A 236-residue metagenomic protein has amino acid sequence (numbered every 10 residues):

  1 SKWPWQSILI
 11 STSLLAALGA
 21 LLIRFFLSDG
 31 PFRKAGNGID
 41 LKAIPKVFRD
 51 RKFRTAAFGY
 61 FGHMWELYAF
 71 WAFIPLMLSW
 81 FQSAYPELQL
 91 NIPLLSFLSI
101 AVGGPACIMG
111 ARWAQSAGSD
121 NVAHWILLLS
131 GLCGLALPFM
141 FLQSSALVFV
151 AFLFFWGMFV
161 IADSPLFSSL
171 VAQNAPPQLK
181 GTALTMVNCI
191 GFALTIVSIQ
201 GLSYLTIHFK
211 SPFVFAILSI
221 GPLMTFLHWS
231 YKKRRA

Functional and structural regions predicted by a protein language model:
K2-S13, E87-Q89, G201-P222: A membrane-interface helix-boundary motif in multi-pass transporters
S13-R33, T225-K232: C-terminal membrane-cytosol helix-exit motif in multi-pass small-molecule transporters
S28-F58: Juxtamembrane intracellular "pre-TM" segments in multi-pass secondary transporters
K52-G104: Extracytoplasmic gate region of multi-pass secondary transporters
I100-I108, T195-I196: Residue-level signature of mid-helix packing/kink "hotspots" within the transmembrane helices of 12-pass Major
A106-S119, T206-I207: Helix-to-loop junctions at the C-terminal end of transmembrane segments in multipass secondary transporters
G118-L170: C-terminal transmembrane helical hairpin of 12-TM major facilitator-type secondary transporters
A172-F209: A late C-terminal transmembrane helix in Major Facilitator Superfamily
